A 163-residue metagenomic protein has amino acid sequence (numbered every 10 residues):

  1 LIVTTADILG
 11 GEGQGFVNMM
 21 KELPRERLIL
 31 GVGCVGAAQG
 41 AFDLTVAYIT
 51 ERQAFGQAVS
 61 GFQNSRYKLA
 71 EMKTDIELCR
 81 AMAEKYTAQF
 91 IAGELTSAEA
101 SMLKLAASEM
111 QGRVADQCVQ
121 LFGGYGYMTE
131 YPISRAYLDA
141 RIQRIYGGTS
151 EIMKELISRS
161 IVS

Functional and structural regions predicted by a protein language model:
L1-I2: Short Ser/Thr-interspersed hydrophobic loop/turn segments at strand-loop and sheet-helix junctions that line or gate
T5-A6, E12-Q14, N18-S163: Alpha-helical interface subdomain recognition
